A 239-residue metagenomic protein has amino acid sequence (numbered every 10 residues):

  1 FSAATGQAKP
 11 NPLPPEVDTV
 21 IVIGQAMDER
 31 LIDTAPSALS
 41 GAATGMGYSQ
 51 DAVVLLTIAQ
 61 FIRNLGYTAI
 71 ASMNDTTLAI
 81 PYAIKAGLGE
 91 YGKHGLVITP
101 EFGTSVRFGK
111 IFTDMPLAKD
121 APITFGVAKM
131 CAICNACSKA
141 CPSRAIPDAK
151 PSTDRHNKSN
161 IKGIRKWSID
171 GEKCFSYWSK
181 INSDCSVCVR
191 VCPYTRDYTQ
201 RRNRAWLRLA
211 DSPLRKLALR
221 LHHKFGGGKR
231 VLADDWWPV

Functional and structural regions predicted by a protein language model:
F1, E16, Y194, T199 (+1 more regions): Iron-sulfur (Fe-S) cluster-binding modules
F1-Y194, R204-L209: Catalytic cores of enzyme domains
